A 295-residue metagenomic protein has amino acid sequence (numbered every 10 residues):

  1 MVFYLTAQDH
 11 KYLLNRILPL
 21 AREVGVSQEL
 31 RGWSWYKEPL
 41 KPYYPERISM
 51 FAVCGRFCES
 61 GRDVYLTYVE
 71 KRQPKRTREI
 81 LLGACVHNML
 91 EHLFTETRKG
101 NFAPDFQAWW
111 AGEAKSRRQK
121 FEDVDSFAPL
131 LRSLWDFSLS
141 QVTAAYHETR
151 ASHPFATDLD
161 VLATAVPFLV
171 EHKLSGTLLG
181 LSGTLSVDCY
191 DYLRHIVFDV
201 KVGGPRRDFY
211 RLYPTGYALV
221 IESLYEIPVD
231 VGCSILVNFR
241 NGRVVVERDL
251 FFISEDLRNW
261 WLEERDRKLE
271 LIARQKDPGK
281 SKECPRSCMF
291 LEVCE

Functional and structural regions predicted by a protein language model:
M1, L5, T164-S182, S223-E295: Metal-dependent nuclease catalytic regions and adjoining charged, substrate-binding loops involved in nucleic-acid end
M1-V187: Metal-dependent nuclease catalytic cores that hydrolyze phosphodiester bonds in DNA/RNA, characterized by
E70, L90-R98, V202-P205, E222 (+2 more regions): Hydrophobic/aromatic-lined pockets within catalytic cores
T77-L81, P205-L212: Short alpha-helix boundary/capping segments
C85, L212-V220: Short amphipathic alpha-helical face segments that pack within enzyme cores and frequently flank/anchor catalytic
M89-L93, P214, W261-D266: Short amphipathic C-terminal alpha-helix that caps PH/PH-like domains
E171, D188-G204, Y213: Active-site ExK catalytic segment of metal-dependent nucleases
V197, Y217-L224: Short hydrophobic alpha-helical module
